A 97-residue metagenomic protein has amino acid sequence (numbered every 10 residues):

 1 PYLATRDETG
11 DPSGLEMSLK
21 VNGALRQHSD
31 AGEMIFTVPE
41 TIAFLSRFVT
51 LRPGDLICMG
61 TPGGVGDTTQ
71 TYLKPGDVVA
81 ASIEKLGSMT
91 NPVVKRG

Functional and structural regions predicted by a protein language model:
P1-G97: Catalytic-pocket segment enriched in acidic/His residues
